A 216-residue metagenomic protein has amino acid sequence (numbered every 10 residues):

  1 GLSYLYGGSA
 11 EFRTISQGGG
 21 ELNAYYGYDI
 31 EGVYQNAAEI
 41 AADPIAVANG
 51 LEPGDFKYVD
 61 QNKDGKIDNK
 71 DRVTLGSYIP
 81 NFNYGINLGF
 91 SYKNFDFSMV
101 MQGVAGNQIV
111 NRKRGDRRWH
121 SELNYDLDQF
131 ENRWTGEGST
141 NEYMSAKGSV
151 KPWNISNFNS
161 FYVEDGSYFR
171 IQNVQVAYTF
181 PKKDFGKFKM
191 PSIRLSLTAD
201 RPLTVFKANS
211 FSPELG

Functional and structural regions predicted by a protein language model:
G1-S77, D200, K207: Conserved small-residue
L2-T14, R114-L123, S210-G216: Flexible, surface-exposed loop regions and adjacent strand-edge segments of Gram-negative outer-membrane beta-barrel
A24, V104-L195, A199-D200: Extracytoplasmic gating/loop element in the C-terminal half of outer-membrane beta-barrel translocons and assembly
Q61-K70, K147-S160, L215: Flexible, solvent-exposed coil segments and beta strand-coil junctions, predominantly the extracellular/periplasmic
G76-Y78, E164-D165, G216: Replace "Gram-negative outer membrane beta-barrel proteins" with "bacterial and organellar outer membrane beta-barrel
F82-L88, F95, I171-V174: Hydrophobic, lipid-facing positions within transmembrane beta-strands of outer-membrane proteins
N87-G89, D96-S98, R194-S196: Residue-level detector of the transmembrane beta-barrel scaffold of outer-membrane proteins
N94-M99, K183-D184: Repeated loop/turn-to-beta-strand initiation elements of outer-membrane beta-barrel proteins
